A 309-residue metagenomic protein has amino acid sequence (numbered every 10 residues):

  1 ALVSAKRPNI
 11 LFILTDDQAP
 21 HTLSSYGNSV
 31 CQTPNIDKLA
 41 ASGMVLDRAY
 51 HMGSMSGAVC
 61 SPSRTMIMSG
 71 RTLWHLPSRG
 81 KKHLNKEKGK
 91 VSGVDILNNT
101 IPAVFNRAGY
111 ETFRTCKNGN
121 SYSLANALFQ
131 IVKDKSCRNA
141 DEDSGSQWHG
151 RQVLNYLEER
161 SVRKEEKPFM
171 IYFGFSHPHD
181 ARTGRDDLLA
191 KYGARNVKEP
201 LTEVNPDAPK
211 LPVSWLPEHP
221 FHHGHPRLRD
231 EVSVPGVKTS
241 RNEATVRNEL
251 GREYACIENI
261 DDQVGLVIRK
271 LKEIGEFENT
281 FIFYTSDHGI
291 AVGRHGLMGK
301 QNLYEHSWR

Functional and structural regions predicted by a protein language model:
A1-L2: Cleavable N-terminal signal peptides of Sec/SRP-targeted secreted and luminal proteins
A5, T15-V30, S54, S136-Q147 (+1 more regions): Active-site-proximal cap/lid insertion segments
P8: Nucleotide donor/acceptor-binding cores
L11-L14, V45-Y50, M66-S69, V104 (+3 more regions): Structural recognition of the beta-strand scaffold that forms the well-ordered cores of secreted hydrolase catalytic
S24-R64, G70-R71, H75, E111-F113 (+2 more regions): Short, structured active-site-proximal loop/turn typified by the sulfatase FGly-forming signature C/S-X-P-X-R
N35, T100-I101, V267: Residues within well-ordered alpha-helices
L39, P102-F105, L271: Hydrophobic alpha-helical packing residues
P62-E166, A181-D186, G193, G299-K300: Catalytic-site neighborhoods of secreted/periplasmic enzymes that process anionic sulfate/phosphate groups
